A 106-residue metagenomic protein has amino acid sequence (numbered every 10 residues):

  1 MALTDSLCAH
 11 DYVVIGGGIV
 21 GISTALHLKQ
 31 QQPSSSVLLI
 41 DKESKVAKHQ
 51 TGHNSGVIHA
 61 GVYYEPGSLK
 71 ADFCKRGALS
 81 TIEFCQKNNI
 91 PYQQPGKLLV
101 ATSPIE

Functional and structural regions predicted by a protein language model:
L3-V20, L38: Beta1/beta-strand and adjacent pyrophosphate-binding region of the FAD-binding site in flavoprotein oxidoreductases
T4, A47-Q50, N89-I90: Short secondary-structure boundary/capping segments
G18, E43, G61: Proline-glycine-enriched beta-turn/loop adjacent to the NAD(P) cofactor-binding site in Rossmann-like oxidoreductases
K29-H53: Glycine-rich FAD pyrophosphate-binding loop
V57-E106: Dinucleotide-binding Rossmann-like beta1-alpha1 core, especially the glycine-rich loop that anchors the ADP
